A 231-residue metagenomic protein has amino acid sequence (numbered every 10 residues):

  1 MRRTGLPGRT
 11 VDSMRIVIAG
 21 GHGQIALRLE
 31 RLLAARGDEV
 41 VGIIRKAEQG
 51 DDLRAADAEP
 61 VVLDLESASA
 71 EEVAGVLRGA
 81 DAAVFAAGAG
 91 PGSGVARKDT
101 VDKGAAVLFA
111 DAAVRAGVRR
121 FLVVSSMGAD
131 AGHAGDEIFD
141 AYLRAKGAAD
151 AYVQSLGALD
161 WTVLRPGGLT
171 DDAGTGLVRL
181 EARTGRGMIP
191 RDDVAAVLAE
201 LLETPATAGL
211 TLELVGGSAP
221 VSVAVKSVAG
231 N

Functional and structural regions predicted by a protein language model:
I16-D38: N-terminal Rossmann NAD(P)H-binding glycine-rich loop of SDR-like oxidoreductase domains
A19, E39-V41, A47, A89-T162: Conserved Rossmann-fold NAD(P)-dependent oxidoreductase catalytic core, especially the SDR/UDP-sugar
G42-L108, A112-R115, L202-A206: NAD(P)H-binding glycine-rich loop region in Rossmannoid oxidoreductase-like domains and their noncatalytic homologs
A83, L164, V194-L198, L214: Non-catalytic, hydrophobic alpha-helical segments
A105-A106, A145, G185-E200, L210: Substrate-positioning beta->alpha
T162-A182: Flexible, glycine-rich beta-alpha linker
D172-G176, L201-L210: Glycine/proline-rich active-site loop of Rossmann-fold NAD(P)-dependent oxidoreductases
T211-A219: Short-chain dehydrogenase/reductase
